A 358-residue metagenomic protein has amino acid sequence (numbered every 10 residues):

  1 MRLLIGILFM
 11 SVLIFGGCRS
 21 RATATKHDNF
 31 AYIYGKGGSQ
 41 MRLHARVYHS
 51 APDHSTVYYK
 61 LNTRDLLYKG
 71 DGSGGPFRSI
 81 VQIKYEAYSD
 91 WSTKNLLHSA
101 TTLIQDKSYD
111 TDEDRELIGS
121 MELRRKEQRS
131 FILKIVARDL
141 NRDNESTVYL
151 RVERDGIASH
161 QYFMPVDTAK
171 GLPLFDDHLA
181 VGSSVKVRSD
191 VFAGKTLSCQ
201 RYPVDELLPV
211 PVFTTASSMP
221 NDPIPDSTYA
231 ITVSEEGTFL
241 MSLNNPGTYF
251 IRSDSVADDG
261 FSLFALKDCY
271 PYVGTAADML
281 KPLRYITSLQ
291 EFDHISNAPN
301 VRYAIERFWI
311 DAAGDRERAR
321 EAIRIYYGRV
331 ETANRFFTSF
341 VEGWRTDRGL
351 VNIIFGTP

Functional and structural regions predicted by a protein language model:
M1-I5: Positively charged n-region of N-terminal signal peptides that target proteins for export
I14-G17: C-terminal motif of bacterial Sec signal peptides marking the signal peptidase cleavage site
R19-D226, T232-E235: Intrinsically disordered, low-complexity terminal regions enriched in Ser/Thr/Pro/Gly and charged residues
R124-R129, M241-G247: Surface-exposed, short loops/turns at beta-strand junctions within beta-sandwich domains
N144-E153, A257-C269: Edge beta-strands of extracellular beta-sandwich domains
R154-L179, L263-Q290: Low-complexity, Pro/Ser/Thr- and charge-rich linker/hinge segments at domain boundaries
M279-L283, E291-S296, T332-V341: Second-shell loop/turn segments in exported
E331-P358: C-terminal soluble interaction/assembly domains
